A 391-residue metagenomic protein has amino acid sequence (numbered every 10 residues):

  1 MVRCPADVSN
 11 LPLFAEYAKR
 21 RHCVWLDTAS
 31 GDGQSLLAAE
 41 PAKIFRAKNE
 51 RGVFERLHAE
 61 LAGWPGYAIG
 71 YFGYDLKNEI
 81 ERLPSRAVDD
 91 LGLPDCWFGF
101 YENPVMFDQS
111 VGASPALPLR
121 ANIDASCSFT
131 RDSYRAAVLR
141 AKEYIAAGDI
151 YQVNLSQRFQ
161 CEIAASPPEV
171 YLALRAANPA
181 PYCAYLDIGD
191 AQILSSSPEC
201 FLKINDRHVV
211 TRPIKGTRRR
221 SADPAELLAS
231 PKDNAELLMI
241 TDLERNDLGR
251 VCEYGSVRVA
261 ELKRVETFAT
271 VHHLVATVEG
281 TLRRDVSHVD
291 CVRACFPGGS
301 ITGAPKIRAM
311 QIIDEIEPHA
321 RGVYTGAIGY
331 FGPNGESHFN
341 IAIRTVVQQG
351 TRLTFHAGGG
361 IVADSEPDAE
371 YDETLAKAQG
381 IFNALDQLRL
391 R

Functional and structural regions predicted by a protein language model:
M1-R391: Extended alpha-helical targeting/anchoring segments, especially N-terminal organellar/secretory targeting helices
